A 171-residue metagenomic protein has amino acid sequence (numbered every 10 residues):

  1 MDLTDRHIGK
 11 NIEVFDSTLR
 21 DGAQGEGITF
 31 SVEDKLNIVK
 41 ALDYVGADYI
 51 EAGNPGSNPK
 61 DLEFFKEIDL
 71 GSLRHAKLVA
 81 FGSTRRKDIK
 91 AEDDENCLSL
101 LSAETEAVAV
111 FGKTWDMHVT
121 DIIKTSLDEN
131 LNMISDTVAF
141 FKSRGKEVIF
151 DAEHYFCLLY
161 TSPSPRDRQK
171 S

Functional and structural regions predicted by a protein language model:
D2-T4, V32-L36, Y49-S102: Glycine-rich, positively charged N-terminal anion/phosphate-binding segment
D5-G27, A109-I122, G145-I149, E153: N-terminal small/glycine-rich loop or linker at the start of catalytic domains across soluble metabolic enzymes
D16-Y44: Conserved N-terminal beta1-alpha1 strand-loop-helix module at the mouth
A41-Y44, E67, S99, F140 (+1 more regions): Alpha-helical scaffold elements within enzyme catalytic domains, especially in hydrolases
D48-D69, K113-I123, E153-L158: Glycine-rich, proline-tolerant flexible connector loops at the mouths of alpha/beta enzymes
A76-F141, E147, L159: Active-site beta->alpha loop and helix N-cap motifs at the rims of alpha/beta catalytic domains
Y160-Q169: Conserved small/polar residues in nucleotide/adenosyl-binding loops
